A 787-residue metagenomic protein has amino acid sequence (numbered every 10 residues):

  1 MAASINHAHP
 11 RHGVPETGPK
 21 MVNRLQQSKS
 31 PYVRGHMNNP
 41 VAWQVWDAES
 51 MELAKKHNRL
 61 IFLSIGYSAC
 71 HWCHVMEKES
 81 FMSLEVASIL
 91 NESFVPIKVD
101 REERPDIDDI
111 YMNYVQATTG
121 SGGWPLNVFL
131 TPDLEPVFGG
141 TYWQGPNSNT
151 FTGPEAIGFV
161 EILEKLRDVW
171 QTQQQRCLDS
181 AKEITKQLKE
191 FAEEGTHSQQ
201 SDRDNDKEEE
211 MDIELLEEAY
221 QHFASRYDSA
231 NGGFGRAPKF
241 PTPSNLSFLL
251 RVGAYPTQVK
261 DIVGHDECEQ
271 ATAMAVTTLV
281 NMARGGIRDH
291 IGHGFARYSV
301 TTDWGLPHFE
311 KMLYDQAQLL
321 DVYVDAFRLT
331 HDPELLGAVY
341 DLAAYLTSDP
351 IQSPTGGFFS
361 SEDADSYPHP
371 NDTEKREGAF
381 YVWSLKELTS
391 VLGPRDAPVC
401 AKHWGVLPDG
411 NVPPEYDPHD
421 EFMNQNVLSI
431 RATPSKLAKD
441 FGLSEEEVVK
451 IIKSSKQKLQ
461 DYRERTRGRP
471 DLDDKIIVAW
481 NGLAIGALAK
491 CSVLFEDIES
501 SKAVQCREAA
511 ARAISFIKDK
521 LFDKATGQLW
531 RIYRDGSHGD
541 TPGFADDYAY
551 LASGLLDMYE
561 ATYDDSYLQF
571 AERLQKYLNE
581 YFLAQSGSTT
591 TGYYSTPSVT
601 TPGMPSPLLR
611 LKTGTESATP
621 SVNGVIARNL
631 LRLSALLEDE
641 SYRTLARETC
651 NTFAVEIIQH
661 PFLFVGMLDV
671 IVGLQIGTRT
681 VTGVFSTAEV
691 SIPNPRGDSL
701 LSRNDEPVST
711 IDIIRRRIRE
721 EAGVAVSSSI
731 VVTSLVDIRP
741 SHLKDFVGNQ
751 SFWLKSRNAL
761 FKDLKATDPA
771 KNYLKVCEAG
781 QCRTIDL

Functional and structural regions predicted by a protein language model:
A2-L483, A487, V493, C650-L787: Replace the tail clause
G66-C73, F295, Q316-L319, Y323 (+8 more regions): Extended, hydrophobic alpha-helical segments in both membrane/secreted and soluble proteins
G253-K260, F327, S492-E499, Y559-Y563 (+2 more regions): Short coil/turn linking the two alpha-helices of tandem helical-hairpin repeats
R328, I476-N481, K490, A503 (+3 more regions): Extended, leucine-rich alpha-helical cores of fungal transcription factors
T330-Y340, F495, E499, T562-S566 (+1 more regions): Secondary-structure transition into beta-strands, especially the periplasmic turns and strand N-termini that construct
D349-P354, D519-A549, L556-F752: Long, polar/charge-rich, low-hydrophobicity segments
D473-K520: Phosphate-binding active sites in nucleotide-utilizing proteins
